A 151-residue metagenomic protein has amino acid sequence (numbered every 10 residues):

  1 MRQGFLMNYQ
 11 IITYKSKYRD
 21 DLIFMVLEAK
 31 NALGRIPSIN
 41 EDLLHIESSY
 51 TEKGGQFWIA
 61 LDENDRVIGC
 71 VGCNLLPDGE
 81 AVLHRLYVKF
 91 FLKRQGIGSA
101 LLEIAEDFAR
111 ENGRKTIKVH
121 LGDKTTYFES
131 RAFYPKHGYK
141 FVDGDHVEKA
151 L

Functional and structural regions predicted by a protein language model:
M1-L6: Short, Lys/Arg-enriched N-terminal segments with co-localized hydrophobic residues within the first ~10-30 amino acids
Y9, T13-H84, K89, L102 (+1 more regions): Acetyl-CoA-dependent GNAT
H84-R85, F90, D107, E111-R114 (+1 more regions): A structural preference for long, well-packed, hydrophobic secondary-structure segments
V88, R94-D107, A132, K136: Conserved acetyl-CoA-binding loop-helix of GNAT-fold acetyltransferases
K93, K118-S130, E148-L151: Conserved beta-strand-loop-alpha-helix junction that forms the acyl-donor binding cleft
L102, A109-D123: Conserved GNAT acetyl-CoA-binding A-motif
N112, K136-H137: Alpha-helix C-caps/helix-loop-beta hinges
